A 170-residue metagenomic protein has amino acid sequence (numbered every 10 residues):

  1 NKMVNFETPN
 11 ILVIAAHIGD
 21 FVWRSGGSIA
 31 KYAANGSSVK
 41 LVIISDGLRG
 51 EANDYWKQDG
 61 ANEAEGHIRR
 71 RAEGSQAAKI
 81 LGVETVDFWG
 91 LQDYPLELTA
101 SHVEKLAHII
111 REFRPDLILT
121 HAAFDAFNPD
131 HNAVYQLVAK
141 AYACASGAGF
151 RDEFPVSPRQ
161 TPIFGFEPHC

Functional and structural regions predicted by a protein language model:
N1-F113: Active-site rim/loop-helix segments in enzyme catalytic domains that contact anionic ligands
N1-I14, T85, L96-C170: Metal-dependent de-N-acetylase/amidase catalytic core
